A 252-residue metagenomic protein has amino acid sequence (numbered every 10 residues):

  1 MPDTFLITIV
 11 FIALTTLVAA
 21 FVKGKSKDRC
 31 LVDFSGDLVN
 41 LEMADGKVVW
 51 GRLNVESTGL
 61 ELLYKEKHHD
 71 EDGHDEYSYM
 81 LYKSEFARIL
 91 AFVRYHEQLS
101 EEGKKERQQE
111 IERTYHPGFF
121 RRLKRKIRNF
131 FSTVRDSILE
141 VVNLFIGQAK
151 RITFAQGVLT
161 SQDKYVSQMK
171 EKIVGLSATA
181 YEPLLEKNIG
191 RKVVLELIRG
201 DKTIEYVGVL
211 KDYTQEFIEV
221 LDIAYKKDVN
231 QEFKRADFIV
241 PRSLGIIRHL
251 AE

Functional and structural regions predicted by a protein language model:
P2-E205, Q215, D222-E252: Short glycine-rich, low-complexity segments
K211-D212: Compact beta-sheet-dominated globular domain cores
